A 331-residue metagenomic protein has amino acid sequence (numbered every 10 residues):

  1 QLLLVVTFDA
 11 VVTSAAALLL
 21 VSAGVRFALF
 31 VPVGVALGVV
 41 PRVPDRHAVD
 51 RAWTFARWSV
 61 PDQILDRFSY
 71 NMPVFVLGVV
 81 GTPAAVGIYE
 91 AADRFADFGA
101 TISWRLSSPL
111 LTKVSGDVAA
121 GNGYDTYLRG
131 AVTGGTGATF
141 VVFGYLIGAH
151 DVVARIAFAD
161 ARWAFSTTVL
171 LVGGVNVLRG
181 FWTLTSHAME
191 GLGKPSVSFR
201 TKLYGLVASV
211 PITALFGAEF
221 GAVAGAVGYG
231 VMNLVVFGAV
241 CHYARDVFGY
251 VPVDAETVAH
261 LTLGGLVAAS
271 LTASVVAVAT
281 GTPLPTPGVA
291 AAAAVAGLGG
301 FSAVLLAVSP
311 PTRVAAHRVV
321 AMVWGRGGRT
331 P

Functional and structural regions predicted by a protein language model:
Q1-V39, E90-A96, G221-A244, A292-V304: Hydrophobic alpha-helical transmembrane segments
Q1-V6, V12-A16, L20-V21, V60-D66 (+4 more regions): Alpha-helical transmembrane segments of multi-pass membrane transporters/permeases
L2, V6, F27-V35, F75 (+8 more regions): Membrane-embedded alpha-helical segments of multi-pass transporters/permeases
A10-L19, V25, L29-Y70, K113 (+2 more regions): Interhelical loop/hinge segments that connect adjacent transmembrane helices in multipass membrane
A15-A16, D50-F55, S59, M72-D97 (+2 more regions): Interfacial/gating helices of multi-pass transporter permease domains
D62-Q63, R67, F143-G148, V210-A214 (+1 more regions): Hydrophobic alpha-helical transmembrane segments in multi-pass integral membrane proteins
I88-K194, S198: Specific pore-lining/lateral-gate transmembrane helices of multi-pass inner-membrane transport and insertion machines
S274-P331: Membrane-proximal transmembrane or re-entrant/amphipathic helices at the cytosolic face
